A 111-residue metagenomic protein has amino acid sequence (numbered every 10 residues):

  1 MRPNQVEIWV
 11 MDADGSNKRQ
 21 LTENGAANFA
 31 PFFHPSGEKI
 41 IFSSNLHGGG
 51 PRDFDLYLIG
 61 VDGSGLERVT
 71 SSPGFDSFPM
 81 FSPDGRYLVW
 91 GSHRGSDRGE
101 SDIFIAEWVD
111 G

Functional and structural regions predicted by a protein language model:
M1-G111: Sequence signature of WD/YWTD-type beta-propeller architectures
